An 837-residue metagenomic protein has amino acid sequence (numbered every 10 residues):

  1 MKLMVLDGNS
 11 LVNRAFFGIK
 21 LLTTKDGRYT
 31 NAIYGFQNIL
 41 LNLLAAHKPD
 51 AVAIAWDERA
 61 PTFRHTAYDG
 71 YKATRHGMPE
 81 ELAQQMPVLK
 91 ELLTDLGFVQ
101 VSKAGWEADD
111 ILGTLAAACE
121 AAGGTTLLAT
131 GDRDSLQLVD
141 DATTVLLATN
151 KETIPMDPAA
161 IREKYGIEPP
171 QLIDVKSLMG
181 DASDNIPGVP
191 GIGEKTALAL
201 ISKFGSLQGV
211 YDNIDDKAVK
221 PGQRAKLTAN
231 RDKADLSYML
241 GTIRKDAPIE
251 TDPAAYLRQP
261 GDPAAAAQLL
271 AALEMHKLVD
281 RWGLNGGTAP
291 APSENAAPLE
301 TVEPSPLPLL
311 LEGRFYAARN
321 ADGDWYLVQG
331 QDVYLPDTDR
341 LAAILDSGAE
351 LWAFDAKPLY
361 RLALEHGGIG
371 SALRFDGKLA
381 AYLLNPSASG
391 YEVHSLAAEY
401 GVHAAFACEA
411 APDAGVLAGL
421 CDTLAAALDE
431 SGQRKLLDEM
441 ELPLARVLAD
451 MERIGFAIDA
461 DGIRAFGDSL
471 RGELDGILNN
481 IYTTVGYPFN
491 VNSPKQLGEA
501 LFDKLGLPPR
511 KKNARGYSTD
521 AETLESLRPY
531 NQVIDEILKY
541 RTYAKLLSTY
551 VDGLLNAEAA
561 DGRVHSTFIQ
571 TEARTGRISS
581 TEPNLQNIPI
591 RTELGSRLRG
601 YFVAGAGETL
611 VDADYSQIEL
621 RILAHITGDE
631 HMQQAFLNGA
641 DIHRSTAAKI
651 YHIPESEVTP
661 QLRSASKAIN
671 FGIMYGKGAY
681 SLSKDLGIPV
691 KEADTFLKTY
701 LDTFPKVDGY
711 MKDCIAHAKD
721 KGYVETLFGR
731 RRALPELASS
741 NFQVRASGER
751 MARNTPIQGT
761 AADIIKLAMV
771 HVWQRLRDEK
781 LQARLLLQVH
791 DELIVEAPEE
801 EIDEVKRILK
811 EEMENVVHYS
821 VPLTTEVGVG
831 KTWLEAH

Functional and structural regions predicted by a protein language model:
L3-M4, G8-A53, D69-G70, T74-E81 (+4 more regions): Conserved RNase H-like, two-metal-ion catalytic cores of nucleic-acid enzymes
V5-L6, L128-T130, R374-F375, V491 (+1 more regions): Short hydrophobic beta-strand that contains or immediately precedes a catalytic carboxylate
L22-T23, A73-I249: Extended two-metal-dependent nuclease catalytic cores across DNA- and RNA-processing enzymes
E152-K176, S183, G323-L448, G472 (+1 more regions): Active-site-proximal helix-loop-helix substrate-binding element of RNase H-like nuclease domains
N230-D339, S347-A356, A410-E593, T609 (+6 more regions): Conserved "right-hand" nucleotidyltransferase catalytic core of DNA-directed polymerases
Y360, H366, R374, K378-A407 (+3 more regions): Function-dense linear segments that define catalytic or interfacial modules in macromolecule-processing proteins
R453, D561, H565-S566, Q570-A573 (+5 more regions): Conserved catalytic core of nucleic-acid polymerases
G472-N479, T483-I534, D702-R750, N754-P756 (+1 more regions): C-terminal polymerase-core module
